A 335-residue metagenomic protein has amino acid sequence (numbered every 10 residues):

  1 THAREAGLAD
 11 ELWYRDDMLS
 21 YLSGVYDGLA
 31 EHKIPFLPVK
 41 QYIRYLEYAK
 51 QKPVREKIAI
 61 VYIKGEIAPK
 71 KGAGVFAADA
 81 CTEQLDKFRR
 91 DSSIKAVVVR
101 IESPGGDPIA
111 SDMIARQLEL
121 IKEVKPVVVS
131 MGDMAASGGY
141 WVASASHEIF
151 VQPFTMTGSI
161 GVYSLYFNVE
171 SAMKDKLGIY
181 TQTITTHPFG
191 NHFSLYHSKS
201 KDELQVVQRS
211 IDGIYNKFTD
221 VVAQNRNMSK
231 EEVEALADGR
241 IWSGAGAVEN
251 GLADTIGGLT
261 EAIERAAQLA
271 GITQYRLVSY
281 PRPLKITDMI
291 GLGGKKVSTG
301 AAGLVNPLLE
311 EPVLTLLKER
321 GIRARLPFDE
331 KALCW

Functional and structural regions predicted by a protein language model:
T1-L22, E170-A266, A270: Charged, glycine-interspersed solvent-exposed loop segments at helix/strand-loop junctions that cap or gate access
A9-R55, Y163, T219-N225, D254-K296: C-terminal long alpha-helix characteristic of the crotonase
W13-P35, S130-P188, G257, E261-E264 (+1 more regions): Flexible, acidic/glycine-enriched loop-and-adjacent beta/alpha segments that face the extracytoplasmic/periplasmic side
K40-A49, E148-I160, T181-H192, I211 (+3 more regions): A short, terminal or domain-edge coil/loop segment
K50-A172: Cleft-lining beta-strand/loop regions that shape enzyme active-site pockets
P53-I58, Y62-S93, P281-W335: Intrinsic disorder and flexible/low-complexity segments
Y62-G65, I101-S103, M131-D133, P153-T155 (+8 more regions): Active-site proximal loops enriched in glycine and acidic residues that flank catalytic Cys/His/Asp and coordinate
P108-M113, G246-E249, M289-G293: Short glycine/threonine-rich loop-to-helix capping motif typified by GTGT followed within a few residues by an Asp-Pro
